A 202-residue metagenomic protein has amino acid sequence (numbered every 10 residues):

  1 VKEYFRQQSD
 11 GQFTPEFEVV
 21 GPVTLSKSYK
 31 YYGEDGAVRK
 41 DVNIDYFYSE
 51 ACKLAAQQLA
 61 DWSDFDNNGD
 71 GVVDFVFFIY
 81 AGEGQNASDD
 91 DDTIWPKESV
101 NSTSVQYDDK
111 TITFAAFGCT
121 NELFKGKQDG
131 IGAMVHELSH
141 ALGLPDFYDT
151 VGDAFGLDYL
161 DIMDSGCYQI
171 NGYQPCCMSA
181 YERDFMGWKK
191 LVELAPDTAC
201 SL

Functional and structural regions predicted by a protein language model:
V1-K110: Active-site-proximal segments of metallohydrolase catalytic domains
F75, A81-L202: Extracellular hydrolytic enzyme modules, especially secreted metalloproteases of the metzincin/thermolysin-like class
